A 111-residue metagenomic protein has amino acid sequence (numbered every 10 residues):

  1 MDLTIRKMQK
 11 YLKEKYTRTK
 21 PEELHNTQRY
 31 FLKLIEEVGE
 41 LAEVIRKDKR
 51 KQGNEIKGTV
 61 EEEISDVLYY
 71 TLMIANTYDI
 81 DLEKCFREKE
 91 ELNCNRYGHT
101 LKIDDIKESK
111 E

Functional and structural regions predicted by a protein language model:
M1-I64, L68-E111: Flexible "arm" and connector segments at domain edges
